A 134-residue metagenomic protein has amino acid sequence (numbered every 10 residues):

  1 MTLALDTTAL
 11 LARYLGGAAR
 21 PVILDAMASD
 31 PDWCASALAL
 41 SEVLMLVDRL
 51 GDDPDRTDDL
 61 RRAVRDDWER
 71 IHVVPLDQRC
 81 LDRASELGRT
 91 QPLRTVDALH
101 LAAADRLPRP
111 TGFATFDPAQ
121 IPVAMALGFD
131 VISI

Functional and structural regions predicted by a protein language model:
M1-L38, L50-R62, L127-F129: Short, well-structured N-terminal submotif of metal-dependent ribonuclease cores
L5-D6, A35-S36, L93-R94, F116-D117 (+1 more regions): Histidine- and aromatic-rich ligand-binding microenvironments
V22, E42, R83, P122-V123: Phosphate- and divalent-cation-binding pockets in alpha/beta enzyme and binding domains that engage nucleotide-derived
A26-A28, D66-E69, L107-P108: Short glycine-enriched loop/turn motifs at secondary-structure junctions
S29, R49, E86-T90: Residues within well-ordered alpha-helical secondary structure of globular protein domains
L38-V74, R79, R83-S85: Active-site-proximal, substrate-binding regions of enzyme catalytic domains and RNA-binding/basic surfaces
I71-P122, F129: Active-site neighborhoods of divalent-metal-dependent phosphate/nucleic-acid chemistry enzymes
